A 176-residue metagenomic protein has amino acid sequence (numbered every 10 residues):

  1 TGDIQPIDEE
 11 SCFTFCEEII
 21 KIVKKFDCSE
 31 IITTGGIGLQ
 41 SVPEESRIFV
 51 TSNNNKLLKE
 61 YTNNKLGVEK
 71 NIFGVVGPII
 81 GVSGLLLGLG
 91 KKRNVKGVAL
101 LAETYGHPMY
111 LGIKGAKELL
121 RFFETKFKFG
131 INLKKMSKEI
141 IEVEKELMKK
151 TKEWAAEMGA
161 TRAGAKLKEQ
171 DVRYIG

Functional and structural regions predicted by a protein language model:
T1-T14, E18-D27, Q40-G176: Accessory terminal and edge-of-domain segments that mediate assembly/interaction and cofactor placement around
